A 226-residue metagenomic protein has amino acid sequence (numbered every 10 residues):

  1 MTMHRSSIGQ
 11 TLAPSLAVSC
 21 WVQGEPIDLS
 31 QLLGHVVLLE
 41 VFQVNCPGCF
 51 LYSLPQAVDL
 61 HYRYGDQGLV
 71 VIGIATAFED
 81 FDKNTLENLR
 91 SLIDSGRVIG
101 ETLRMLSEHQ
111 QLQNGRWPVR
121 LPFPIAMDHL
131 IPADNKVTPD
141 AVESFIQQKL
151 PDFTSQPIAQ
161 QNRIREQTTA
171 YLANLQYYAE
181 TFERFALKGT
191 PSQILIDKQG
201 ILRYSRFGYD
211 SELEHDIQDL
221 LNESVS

Functional and structural regions predicted by a protein language model:
M1-S30, N162-A170: N-terminal "domain-start" segment that seeds a small globular fold
T2-R5, Q111-Q113, A179-E183: Short, P/G- and charge-enriched loop/turn segments at secondary-structure junctions
P14, P47-G48, P55, P124 (+2 more regions): Proline-centered helix-kink/hinge sites
S15-L38, V58-Y64, F182: A short beta-strand-turn-helix
I27-V58, V70-A75: Short active-site neighborhood of thiol/selenol oxidoreductases, capturing the structured segment around
Y52-V142, S155-Q156: Structural microenvironment flanking redox-active thiols in thiol-disulfide oxidoreductases
S144-S226: Thiol-/selenol-based redox modules, centered on thioredoxin-like and closely related oxidoreductase domains
